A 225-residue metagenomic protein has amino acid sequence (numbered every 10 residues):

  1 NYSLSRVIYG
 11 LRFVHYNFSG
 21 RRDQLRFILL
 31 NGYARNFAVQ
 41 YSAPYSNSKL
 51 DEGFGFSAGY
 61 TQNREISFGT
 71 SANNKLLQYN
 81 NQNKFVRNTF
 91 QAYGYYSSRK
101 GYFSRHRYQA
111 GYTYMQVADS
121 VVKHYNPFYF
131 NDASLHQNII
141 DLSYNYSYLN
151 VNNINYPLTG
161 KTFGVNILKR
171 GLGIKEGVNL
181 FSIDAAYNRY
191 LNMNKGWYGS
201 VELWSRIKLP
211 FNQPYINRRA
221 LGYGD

Functional and structural regions predicted by a protein language model:
N1, F130-L135, I139-D225: C-terminal outer-membrane beta-barrel translocator/porin domains of Gram-negative envelope proteins and their
N1-S143, Y148-V151, G222-D225: Gram-negative/organellar outer-membrane beta-barrel architecture
